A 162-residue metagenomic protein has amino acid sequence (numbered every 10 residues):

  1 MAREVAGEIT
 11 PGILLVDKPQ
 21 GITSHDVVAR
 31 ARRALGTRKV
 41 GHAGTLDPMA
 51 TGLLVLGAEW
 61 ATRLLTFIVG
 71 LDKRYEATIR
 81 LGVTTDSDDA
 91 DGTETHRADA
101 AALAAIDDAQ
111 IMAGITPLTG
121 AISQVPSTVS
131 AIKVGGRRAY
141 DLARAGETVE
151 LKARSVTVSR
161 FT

Functional and structural regions predicted by a protein language model:
M1-T162: Catalytic/RNA-binding core of pseudouridine synthases
